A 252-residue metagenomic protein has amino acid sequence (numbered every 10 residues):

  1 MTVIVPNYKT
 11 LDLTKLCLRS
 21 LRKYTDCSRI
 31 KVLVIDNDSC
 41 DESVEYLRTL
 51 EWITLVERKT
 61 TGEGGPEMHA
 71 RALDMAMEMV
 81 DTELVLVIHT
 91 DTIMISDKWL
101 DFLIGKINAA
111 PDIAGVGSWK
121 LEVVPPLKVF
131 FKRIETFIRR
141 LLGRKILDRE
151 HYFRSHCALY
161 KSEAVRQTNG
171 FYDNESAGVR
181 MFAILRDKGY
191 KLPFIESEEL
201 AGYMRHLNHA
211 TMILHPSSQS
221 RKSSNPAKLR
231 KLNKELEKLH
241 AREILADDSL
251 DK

Functional and structural regions predicted by a protein language model:
M1-S20: N-proximal low-complexity "stem/linker" segments adjacent to membrane-targeting elements
R19-R29: Short, acidic, metal-binding catalytic loop of nucleotide-sugar glycosyltransferases
D36-E45: A conserved acidic beta->alpha catalytic loop
T60-M79: Glycine-rich, basic loop-to-helix element that forms the pyrophosphate-binding segment of sugar-nucleotide handling
V85: Short aromatic/hydrophobic "clamp" motif used to bind/position activated sugar donors
K98-S118: Conserved donor-nucleotide/metal-binding helix-loop-beta segment in metal-dependent transferases, i.e., the alpha-helix
G115-F130: Short beta-strand-to-loop element that shapes/binds the nucleotide-sugar donor at the catalytic cleft/hinge
N174-K252: C-terminal catalytic/acceptor-binding lobe
